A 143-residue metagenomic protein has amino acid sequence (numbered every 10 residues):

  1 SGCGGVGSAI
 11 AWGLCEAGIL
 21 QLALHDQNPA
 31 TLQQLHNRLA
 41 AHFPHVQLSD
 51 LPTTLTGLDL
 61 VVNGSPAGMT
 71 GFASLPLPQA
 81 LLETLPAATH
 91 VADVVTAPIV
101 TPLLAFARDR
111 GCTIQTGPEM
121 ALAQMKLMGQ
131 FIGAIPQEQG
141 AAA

Functional and structural regions predicted by a protein language model:
S1, H25, A92: Active-site flanking residues adjacent to catalytic metal/cofactor-binding acidic residues
S1-C15: Glycine-rich adenosine-cofactor-binding loop
E16-Q21, R110-C112: Conserved S-adenosyl-L-methionine
I19-L39: NAD(P)-binding Rossmann-fold cofactor-contacting core
P44-Q115: Rossmann-like adenosine-cofactor binding region
A97, R110-P136: Active-site capping/gating segments
Q139-A143: A short, charged, Gly/Pro-tolerant segment at domain boundaries
